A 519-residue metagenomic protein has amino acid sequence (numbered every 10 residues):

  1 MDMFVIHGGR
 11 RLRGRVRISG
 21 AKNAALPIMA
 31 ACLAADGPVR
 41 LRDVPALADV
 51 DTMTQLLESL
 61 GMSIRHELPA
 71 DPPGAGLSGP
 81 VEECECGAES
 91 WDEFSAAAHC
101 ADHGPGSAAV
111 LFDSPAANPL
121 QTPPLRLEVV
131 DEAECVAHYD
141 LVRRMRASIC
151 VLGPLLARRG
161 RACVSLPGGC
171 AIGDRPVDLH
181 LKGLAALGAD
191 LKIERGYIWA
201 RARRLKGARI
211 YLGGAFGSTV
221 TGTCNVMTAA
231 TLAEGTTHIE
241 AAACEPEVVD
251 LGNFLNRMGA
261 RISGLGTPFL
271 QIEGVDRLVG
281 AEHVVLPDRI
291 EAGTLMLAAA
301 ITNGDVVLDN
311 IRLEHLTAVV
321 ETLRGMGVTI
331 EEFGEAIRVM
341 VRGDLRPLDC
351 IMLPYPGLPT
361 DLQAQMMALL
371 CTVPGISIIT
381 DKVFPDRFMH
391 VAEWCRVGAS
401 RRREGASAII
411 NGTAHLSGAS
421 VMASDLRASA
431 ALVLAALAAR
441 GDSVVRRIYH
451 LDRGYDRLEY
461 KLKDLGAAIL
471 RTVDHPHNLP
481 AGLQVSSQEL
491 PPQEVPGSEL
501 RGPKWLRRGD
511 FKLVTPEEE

Functional and structural regions predicted by a protein language model:
M1-S95, H99-E519: Short, structured segments at the rim of ligand-binding sites
